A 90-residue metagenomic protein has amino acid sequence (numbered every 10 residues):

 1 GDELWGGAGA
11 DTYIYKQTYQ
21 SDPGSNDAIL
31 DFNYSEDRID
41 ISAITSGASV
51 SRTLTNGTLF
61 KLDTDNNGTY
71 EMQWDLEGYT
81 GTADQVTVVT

Functional and structural regions predicted by a protein language model:
G1-A48: Acidic, glycine-rich calcium-binding repeat modules characteristic of RTX/beta-roll and related beta-solenoid repeat
G47-T90: Low-complexity acidic/polar repeat-biased segments
